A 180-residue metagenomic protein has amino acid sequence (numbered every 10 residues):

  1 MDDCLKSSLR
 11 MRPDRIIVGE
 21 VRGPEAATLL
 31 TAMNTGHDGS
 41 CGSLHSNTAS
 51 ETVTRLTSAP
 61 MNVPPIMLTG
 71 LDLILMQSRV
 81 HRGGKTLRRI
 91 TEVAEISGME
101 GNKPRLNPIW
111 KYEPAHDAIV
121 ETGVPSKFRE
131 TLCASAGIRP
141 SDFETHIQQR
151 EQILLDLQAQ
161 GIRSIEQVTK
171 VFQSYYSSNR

Functional and structural regions predicted by a protein language model:
M1-V80: Switch/coupling sub-region of P-loop NTPases
T28-T31, T35, T48, T52-T57 (+8 more regions): Residue-identity detector for threonine
N47, I138, Q160-R163: Short coil/turn linker and secondary-structure boundary residues
V63-M67, S141-D142, I165-V168: Short, surface-exposed acidic
D72-D156: Conserved P-loop NTPase
H146-R180: Terminal-proximal interaction/regulatory segments of ATP-powered molecular machines
